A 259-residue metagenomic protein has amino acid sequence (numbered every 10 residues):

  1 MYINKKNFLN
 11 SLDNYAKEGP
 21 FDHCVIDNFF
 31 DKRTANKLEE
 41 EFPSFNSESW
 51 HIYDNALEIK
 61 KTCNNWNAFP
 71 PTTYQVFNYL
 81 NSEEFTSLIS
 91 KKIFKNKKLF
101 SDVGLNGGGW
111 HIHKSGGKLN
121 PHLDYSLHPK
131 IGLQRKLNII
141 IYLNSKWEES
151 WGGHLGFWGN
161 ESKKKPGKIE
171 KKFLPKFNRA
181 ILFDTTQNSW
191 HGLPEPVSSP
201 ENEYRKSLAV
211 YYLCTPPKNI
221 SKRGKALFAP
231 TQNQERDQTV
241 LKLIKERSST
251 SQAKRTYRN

Functional and structural regions predicted by a protein language model:
I3-N4, L12-I93: Non-heme Fe(II)/2-oxoglutarate
K5, S82-E83, R236-L241: Polar helix-capping/helix-linker motif
C24, P70-L80, D124-P129, P166-K171 (+1 more regions): Active-site rim elements
V25, S101-G104, G109, L182-F183 (+2 more regions): A structural signal for short, well-ordered beta-strand segments and their strand-loop junctions that often border
E40-P43, L80-R135, N144, S150: Non-heme Fe(II) oxygenase catalytic core, chiefly the N-lobe of the double-stranded beta-helix
S49, D54, E58-T62, K92-F100 (+8 more regions): A structural signal for the main folded, soluble domain(s) of proteins
G116, K130-R135, S145-N259: Catalytic core of Fe(II)/2-oxoglutarate
